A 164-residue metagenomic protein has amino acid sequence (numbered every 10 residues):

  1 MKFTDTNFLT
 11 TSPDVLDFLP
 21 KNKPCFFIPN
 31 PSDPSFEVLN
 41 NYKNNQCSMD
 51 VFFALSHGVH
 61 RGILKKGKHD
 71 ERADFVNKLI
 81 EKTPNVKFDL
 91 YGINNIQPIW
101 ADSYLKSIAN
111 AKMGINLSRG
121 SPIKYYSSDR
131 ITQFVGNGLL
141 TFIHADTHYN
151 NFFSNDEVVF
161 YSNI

Functional and structural regions predicted by a protein language model:
F3-D156, F160: Nucleotide-sugar donor-binding catalytic core of glycosyltransferases
